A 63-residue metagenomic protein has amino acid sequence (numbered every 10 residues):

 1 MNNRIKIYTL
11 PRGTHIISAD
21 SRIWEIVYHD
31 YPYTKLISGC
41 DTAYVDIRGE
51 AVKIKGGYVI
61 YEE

Functional and structural regions predicted by a protein language model:
M1-P11: Mixed-charge, Lys/Arg-rich low-complexity intrinsically disordered regions
N3, P32, E50-V52: Short, low-complexity interaction segments enriched in Ser/Thr/Pro/Gly
I7, Y33-T34, G57: Generic N-terminal initiation segments characterized by hydrophobic and/or small/turn-forming residues
L10, I23, H29, V52-I54: N-terminal targeting/docking segments
R22-I47: Basic/aromatic-rich interaction segments and small domains that mediate binding to polyanionic partners
D41-E63: Intrinsically disordered, low-complexity, charged/polar segments
